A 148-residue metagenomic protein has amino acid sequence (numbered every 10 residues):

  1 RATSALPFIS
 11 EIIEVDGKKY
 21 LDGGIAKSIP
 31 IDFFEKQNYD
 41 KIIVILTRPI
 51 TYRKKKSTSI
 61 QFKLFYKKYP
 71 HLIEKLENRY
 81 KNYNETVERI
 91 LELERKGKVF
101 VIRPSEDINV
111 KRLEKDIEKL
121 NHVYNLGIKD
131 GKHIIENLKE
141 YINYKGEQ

Functional and structural regions predicted by a protein language model:
R1-Q148: Patatin-like phospholipase
